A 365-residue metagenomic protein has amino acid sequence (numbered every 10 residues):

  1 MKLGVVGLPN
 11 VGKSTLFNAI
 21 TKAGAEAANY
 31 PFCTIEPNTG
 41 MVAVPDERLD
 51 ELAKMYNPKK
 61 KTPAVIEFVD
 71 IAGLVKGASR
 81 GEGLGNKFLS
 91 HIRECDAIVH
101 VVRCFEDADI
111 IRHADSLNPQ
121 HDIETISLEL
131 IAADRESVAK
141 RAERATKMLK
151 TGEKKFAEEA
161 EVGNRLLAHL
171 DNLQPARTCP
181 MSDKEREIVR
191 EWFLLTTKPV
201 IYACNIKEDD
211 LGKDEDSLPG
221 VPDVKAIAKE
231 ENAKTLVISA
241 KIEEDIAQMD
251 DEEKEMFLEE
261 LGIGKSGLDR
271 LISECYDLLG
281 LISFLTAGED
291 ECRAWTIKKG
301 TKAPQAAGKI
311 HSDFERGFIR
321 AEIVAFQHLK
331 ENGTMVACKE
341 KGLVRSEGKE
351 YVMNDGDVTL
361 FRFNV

Functional and structural regions predicted by a protein language model:
M1-I111, K140, A145: Conserved G1/Walker A P-loop phosphate-binding module
K2-V6, V11, F17, R144-V352 (+2 more regions): C-terminal-of-GTPase-core extension/linker across diverse P-loop GTPases
V6, F32, P37-G40, E47-L49 (+15 more regions): Short capping/connector residues at structural and topological boundaries
A23-P31, N38-G40, R48-E51, R80 (+8 more regions): Glycine-rich, flexible loop/turn motifs
F32, D46-L49, T62-F68, E82-D96 (+9 more regions): Amphipathic alpha-helical transducer elements in NTP-driven molecular machines
G40-P45, A72-E82, R93-F156, H169-S182 (+2 more regions): Conserved Switch II/interswitch segment of TRAFAC-class P-loop GTPases
I92, M353-N354: Short, well-ordered loop/turn sites that connect or cap secondary structure elements
